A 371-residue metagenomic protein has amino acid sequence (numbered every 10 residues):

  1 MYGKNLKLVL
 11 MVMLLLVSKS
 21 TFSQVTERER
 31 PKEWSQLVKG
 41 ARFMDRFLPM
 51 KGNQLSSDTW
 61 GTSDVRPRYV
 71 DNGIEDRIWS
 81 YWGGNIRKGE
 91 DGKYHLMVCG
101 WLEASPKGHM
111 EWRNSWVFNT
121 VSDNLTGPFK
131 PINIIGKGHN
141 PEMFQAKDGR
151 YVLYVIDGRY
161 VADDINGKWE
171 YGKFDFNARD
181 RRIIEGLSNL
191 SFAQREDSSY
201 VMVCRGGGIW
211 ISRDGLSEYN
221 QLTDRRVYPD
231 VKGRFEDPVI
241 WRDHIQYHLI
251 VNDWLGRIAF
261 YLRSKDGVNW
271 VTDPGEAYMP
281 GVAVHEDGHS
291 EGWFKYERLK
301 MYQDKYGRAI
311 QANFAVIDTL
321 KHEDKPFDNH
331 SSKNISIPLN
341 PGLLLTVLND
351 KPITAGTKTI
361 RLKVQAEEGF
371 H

Functional and structural regions predicted by a protein language model:
M1-V25: Bacterial Sec-dependent N-terminal signal peptides
Q24-F370: Carbohydrate-active catalytic/glycan-binding domains of CAZyme proteins, especially the secreted or lumenal ectodomains
